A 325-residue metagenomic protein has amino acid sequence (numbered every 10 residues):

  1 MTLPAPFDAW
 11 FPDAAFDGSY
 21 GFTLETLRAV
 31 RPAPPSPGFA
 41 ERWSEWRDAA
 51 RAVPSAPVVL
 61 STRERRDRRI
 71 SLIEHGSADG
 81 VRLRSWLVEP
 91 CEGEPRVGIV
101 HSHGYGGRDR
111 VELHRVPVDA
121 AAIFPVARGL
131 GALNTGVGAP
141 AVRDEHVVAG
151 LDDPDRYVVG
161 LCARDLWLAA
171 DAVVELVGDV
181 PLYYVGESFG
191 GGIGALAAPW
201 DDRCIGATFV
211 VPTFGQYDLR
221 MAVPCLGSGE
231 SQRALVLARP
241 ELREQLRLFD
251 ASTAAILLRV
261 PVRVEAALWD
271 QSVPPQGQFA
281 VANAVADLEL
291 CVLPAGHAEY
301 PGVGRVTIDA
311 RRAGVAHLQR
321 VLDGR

Functional and structural regions predicted by a protein language model:
M1-R68: N-terminal targeting or regulatory segments adjacent to alpha/beta-hydrolase or S9 domains
A5-F7, F279-R325: C-terminal catalytic histidine-bearing segment of alpha/beta-hydrolase fold enzymes
L72, A78-P90: A short loop-to-beta-strand scaffold at the N-terminal edge of the catalytic core in hydrolase folds
S85-E89, E94-Y105: Short beta-strand element of the alpha/beta-hydrolase
R110, V116, A121-R164, M221: Cap/lid segment of the alpha/beta-hydrolase catalytic domain
V177-S188: Alpha/beta-hydrolase fold nucleophile elbow
G191, A195-R239, V292: Hydrolase active-site cap/lid region
A222-A284: The feature captures the conserved acid-bearing segment of alpha/beta-hydrolase catalytic domains
